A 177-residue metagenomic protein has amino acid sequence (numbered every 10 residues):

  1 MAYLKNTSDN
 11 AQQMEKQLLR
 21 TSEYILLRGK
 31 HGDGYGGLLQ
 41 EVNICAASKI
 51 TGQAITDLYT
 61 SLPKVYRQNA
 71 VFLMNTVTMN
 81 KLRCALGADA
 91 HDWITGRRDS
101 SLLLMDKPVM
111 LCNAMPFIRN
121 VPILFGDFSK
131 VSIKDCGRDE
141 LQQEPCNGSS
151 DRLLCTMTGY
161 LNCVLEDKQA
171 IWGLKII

Functional and structural regions predicted by a protein language model:
M1-K64, I176-I177: Alpha-helical scaffold segments that mediate packing/assembly in large oligomeric complexes
Y3, D92-W93, L103, V164 (+1 more regions): Residue-level preference for alpha-helix termini and adjacent loops
T7, A85-A88, D167-W172: Composition- and surface-driven signal marking solvent-exposed, interaction-prone regions in large proteins
E23, L27, Q143-I177: Protruding loop/beta-arch "assembly-hinge" segments enriched in small, turn-prone residues
G36-G159: Extended oligomerization regions of viral-like shell subunits
